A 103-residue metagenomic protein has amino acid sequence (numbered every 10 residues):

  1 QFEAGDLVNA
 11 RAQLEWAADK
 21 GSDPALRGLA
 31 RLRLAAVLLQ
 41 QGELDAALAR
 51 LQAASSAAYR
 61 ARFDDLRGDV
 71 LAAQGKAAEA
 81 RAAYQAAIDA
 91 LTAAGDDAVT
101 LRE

Functional and structural regions predicted by a protein language model:
Q1-R62, R67, K76: Alpha-helical adaptor scaffolds
L14, V99-E103: Extracytoplasmic/luminal low-complexity segments enriched in Pro/Gly and acidic/polar residues that act as flexible
A49, A86, E103: Charged/polar, solvent-exposed surface patches and flexible loops
S56-A57, A77-D96: TPR/TPR-like (Sel1-like) alpha-helical repeat modules
A73: Post-transcriptional modification and biogenesis factors for structured RNAs of the translation apparatus
